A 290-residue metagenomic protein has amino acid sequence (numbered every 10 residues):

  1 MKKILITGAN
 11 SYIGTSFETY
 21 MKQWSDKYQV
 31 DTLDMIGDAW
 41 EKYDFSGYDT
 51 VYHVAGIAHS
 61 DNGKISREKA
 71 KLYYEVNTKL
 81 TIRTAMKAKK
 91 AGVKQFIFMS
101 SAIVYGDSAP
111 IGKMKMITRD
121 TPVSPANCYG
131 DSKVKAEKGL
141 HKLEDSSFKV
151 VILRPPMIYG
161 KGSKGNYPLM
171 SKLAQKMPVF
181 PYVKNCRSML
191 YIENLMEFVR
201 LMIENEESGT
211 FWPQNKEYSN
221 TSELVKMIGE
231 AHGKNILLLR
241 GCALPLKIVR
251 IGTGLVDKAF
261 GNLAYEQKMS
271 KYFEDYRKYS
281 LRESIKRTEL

Functional and structural regions predicted by a protein language model:
K3-Q23: N-terminal Rossmann NAD(P)H-binding glycine-rich loop of SDR-like oxidoreductase domains
D38-K90, Y105-D107: NAD(P)H-binding glycine-rich loop region in Rossmannoid oxidoreductase-like domains and their noncatalytic homologs
I82-C128, V151: Conserved Rossmann-fold NAD(P)-dependent oxidoreductase catalytic core, especially the SDR/UDP-sugar
S124-V151: Active-site Tyr-X1-5-Lys
V134, S147-F148, I158-L169, L201-F211 (+2 more regions): Glycine/proline-rich active-site loop of Rossmann-fold NAD(P)-dependent oxidoreductases
L169-L190, N194, L201, W212-Q214: A conserved pocket-lining segment of Rossmann-fold NAD(P)-dependent short-chain dehydrogenase/reductase
F198-V256, I285-E289: Mid/C-terminal beta-alpha module of Rossmann-like enzyme folds, strongest in SDR-family dehydrogenases/epimerases
L255-L290: C-terminal amphipathic/interface module of NAD(P)-dependent oxidoreductases and related NAD-binding regulators
